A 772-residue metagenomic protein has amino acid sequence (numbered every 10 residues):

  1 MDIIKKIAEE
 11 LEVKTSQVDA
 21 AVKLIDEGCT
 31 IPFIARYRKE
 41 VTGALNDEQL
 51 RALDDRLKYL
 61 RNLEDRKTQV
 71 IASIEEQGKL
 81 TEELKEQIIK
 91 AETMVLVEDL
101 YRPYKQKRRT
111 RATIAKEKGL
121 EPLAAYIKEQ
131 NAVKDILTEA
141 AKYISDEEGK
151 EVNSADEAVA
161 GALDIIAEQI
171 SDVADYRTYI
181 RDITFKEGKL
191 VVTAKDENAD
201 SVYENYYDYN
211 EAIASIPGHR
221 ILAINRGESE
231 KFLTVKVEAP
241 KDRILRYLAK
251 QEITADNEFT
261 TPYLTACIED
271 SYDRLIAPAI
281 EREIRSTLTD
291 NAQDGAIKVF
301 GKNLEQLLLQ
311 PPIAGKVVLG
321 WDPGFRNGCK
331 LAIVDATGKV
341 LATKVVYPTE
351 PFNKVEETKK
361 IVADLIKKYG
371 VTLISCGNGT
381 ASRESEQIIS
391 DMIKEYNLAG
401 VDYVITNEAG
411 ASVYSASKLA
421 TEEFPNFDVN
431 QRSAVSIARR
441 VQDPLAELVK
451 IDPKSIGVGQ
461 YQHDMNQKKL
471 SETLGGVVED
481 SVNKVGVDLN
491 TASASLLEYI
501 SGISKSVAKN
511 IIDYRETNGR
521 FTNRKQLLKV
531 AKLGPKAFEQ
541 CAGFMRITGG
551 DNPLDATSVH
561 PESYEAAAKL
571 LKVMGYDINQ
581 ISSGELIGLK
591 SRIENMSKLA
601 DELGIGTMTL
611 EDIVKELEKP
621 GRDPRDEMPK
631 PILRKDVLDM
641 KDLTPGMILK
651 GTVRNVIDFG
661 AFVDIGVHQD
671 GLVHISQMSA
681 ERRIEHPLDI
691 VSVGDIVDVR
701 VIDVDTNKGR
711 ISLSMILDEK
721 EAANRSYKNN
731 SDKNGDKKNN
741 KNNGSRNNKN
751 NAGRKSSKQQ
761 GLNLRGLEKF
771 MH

Functional and structural regions predicted by a protein language model:
K23-D26, P103, I114-E117, A223-G227 (+15 more regions): Replace "in large, NTP-powered and nucleic-acid-processing enzymes" with "in large, NTP-powered factors and other
T30-I31, T42, N46-G149, K484-E627 (+3 more regions): Accessory alpha-helical DNA-binding modules that contact the DNA backbone or grooves
Q49-R51, L63, T68-S73, Q77-G320 (+2 more regions): Duplex nucleic acid-engaging cores and interfaces of nucleic-acid transaction enzymes
L96, V404, G410, S415-V485 (+1 more regions): Long, charge-rich intrinsically disordered scaffolds of nucleic-acid metabolism proteins
I180-L190, W321-F325, G379-A381, I405-V413 (+5 more regions): A glycine-rich phosphate-binding loop feature that marks nucleotide/adenosyl-phosphate handling sites
E283-G301, S455-D488, A600-P645: Long, charged amphipathic helices and adjacent flexible linkers at domain junctions
G315-G320, K330, I388-I389, N523-Q526 (+4 more regions): Short beta-alpha junctions and helix-cap segments that line functional grooves
G550-D551, D555-H772: Single-stranded RNA-binding regions, centering on S1/OB-family and related RNA-binding modules
